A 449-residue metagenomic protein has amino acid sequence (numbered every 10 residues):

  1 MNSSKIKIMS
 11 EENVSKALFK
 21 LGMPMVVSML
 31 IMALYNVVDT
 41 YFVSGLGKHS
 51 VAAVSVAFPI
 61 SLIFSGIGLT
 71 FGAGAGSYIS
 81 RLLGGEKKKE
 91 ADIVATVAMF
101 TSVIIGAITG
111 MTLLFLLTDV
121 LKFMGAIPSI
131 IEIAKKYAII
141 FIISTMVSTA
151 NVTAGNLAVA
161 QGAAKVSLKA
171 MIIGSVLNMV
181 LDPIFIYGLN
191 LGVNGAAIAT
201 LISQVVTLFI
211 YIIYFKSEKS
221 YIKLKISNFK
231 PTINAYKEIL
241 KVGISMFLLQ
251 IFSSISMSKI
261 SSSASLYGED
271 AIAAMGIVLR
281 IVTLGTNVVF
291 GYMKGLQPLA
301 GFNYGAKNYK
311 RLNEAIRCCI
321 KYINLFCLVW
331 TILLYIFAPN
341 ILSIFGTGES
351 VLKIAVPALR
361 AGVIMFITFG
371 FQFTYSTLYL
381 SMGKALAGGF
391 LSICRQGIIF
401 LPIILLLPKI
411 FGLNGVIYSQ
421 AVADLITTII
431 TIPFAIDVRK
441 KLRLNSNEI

Functional and structural regions predicted by a protein language model:
M1-G22, I79-S144, N190-I244, A300-M365 (+1 more regions): Short alpha-helical transmembrane segments in multi-pass integral membrane proteins
E11, S15-L34, V38, I60-I67 (+7 more regions): Residue-level signal for short hydrophobic patches within transmembrane helices of multi-pass membrane transporters
K20-N36, I140, G174, S203-T207 (+4 more regions): Transmembrane helical elements of multi-pass membrane transporters/channels
L30, L34-A52, L121-P128, I184-L191 (+4 more regions): Helix-terminus/linker motif at the lipid-water interface of multi-pass membrane proteins
V51-M111, S148-S167, A274-A338, F369-L391: Small-residue-rich hydrophobic transmembrane alpha-helices
I63-G66, N178-P183, L208-I212, L284-N287 (+3 more regions): Hydrophobic transmembrane alpha-helices of multi-pass small-molecule transporters
G72, F141-V159, S167-S175, A196-Y211 (+4 more regions): Short runs within selected transmembrane alpha-helices of multi-pass transporters and secretion channels
L113, N156, D182, I186 (+7 more regions): Structural signal for membrane-spanning alpha-helices in multi-pass inner-membrane proteins, emphasizing helix cores
